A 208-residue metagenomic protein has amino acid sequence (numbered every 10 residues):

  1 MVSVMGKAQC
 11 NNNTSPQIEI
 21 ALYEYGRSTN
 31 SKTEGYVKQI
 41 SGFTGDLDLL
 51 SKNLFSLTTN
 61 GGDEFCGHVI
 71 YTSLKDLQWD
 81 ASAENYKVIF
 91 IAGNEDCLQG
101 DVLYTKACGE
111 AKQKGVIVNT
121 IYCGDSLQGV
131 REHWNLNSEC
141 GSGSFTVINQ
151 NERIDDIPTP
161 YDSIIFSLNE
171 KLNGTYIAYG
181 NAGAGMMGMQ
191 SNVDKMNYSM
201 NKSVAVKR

Functional and structural regions predicted by a protein language model:
M1-R153, T159-D162, R208: Divalent cation-coordinating acidic motifs and surrounding scaffolds that mediate Ca2+/Mg2+/Mn2+/Zn2+-dependent binding
E139-G141, F145-R208: C-terminal "exit" segments of structured domains
